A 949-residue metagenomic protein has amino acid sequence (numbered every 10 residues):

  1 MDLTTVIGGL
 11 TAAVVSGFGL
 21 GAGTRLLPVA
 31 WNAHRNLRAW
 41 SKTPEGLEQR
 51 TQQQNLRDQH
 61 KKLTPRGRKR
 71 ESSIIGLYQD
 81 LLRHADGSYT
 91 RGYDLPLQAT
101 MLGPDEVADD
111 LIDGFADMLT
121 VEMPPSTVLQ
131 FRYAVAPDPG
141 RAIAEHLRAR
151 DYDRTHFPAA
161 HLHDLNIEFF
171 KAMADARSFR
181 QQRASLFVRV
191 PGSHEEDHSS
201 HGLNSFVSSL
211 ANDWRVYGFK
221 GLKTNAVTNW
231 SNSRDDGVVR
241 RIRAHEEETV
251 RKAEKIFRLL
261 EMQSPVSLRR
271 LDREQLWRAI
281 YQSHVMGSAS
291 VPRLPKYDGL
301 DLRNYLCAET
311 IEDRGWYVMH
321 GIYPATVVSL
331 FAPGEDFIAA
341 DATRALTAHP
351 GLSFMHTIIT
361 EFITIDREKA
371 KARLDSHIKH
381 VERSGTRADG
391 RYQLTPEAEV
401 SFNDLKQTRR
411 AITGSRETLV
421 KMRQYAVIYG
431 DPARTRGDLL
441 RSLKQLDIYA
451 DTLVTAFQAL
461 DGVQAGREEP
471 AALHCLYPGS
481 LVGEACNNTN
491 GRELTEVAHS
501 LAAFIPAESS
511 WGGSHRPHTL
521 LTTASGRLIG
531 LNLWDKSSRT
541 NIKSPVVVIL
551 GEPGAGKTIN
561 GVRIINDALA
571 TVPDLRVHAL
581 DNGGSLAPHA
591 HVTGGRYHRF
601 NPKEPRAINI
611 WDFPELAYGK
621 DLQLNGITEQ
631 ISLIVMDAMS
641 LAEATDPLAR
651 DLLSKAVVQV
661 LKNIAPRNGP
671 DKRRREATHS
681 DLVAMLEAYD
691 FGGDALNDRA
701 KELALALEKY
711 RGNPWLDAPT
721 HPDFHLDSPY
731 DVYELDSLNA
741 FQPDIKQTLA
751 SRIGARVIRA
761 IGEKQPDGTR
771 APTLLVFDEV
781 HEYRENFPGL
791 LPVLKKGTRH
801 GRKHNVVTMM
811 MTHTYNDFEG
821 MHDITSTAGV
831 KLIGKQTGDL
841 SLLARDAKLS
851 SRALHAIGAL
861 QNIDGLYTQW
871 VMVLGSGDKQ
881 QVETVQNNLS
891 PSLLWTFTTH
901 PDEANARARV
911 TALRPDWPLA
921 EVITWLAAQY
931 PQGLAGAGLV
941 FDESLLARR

Functional and structural regions predicted by a protein language model:
L3, I7-T495, A502-P506: Extended, folded cores of ATP/NTP-driven motor/assembly subunits in large transport and secretion machines
Y89, A184, R416, R576 (+2 more regions): The start of beta-strands in P-loop NTPase/AAA+ ATPase cores
P96-E106, Q130-H163, A174-D175, V547 (+2 more regions): Switch/coupling segment of Walker-type NTPase motor domains
S126-R141, G466-A471, H589, P670-R674 (+2 more regions): Short, glycine/acidic-rich hinge or "gate" loops at secondary-structure transitions that mediate conformational
G385-D389, R527, D535-D567, D574-L586 (+3 more regions): Conserved P-loop NTPase motor cores
A472-L520, L843-R845, R852-D916, T924: Phosphate-binding and hydrolysis-coupling loops of NTP-dependent motor/remodeling domains
H499-I564, F724-S728: Active-site-adjacent "gating/activation" loops or surface patches in catalytic cores
K655, Q659-S737, F741-E763, L832 (+1 more regions): Conserved P-loop NTPase motor module
